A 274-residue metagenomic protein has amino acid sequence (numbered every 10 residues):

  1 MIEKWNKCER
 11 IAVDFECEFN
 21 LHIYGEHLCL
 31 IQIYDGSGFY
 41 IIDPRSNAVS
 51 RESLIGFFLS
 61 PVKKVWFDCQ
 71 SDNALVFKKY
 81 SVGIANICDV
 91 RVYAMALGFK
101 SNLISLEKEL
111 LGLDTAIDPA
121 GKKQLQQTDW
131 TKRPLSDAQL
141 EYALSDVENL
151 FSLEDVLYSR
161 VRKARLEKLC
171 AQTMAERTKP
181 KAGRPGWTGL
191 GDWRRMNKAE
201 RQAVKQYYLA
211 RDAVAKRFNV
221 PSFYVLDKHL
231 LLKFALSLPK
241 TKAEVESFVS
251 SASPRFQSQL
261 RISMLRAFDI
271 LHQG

Functional and structural regions predicted by a protein language model:
M1-S105, E109-L110: Conserved RNase H-like, two-metal-ion catalytic cores of nucleic-acid enzymes
W66, Q70, L144-E154, V204 (+1 more regions): Hydrophobic faces of stable alpha-helices that mediate helix-helix packing
G83-A85, L113-K123, N219-Y224, R255-Q259: Short, surface-exposed acidic
V90-R91, P119-W130, L226-L231, Q259-M264: Short linear loop/turn motifs
I104-D118, V245: A polyampholytic, Gly/Pro-enriched intrinsically disordered region
D118-P180: Acidic, Mg2+-coordinating catalytic module of metal-dependent nucleases/exonucleases that use a two-metal-ion mechanism
R160-G274: Acidic catalytic cores of enzymes that act on phosphate-bearing nucleotides/polynucleotides
